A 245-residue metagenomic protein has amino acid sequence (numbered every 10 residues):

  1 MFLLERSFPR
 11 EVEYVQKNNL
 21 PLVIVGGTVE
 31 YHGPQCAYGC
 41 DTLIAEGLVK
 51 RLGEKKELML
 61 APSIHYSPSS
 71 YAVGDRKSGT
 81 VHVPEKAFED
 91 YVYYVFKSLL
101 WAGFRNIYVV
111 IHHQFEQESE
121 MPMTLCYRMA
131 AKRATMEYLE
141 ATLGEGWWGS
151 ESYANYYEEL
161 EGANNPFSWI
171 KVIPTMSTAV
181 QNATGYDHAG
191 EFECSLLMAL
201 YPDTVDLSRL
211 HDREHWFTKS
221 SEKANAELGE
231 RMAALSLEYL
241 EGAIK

Functional and structural regions predicted by a protein language model:
M1-K245: Extended, histidine- and acidic-residue-enriched regions that form the cofactor-binding/catalytic faces
